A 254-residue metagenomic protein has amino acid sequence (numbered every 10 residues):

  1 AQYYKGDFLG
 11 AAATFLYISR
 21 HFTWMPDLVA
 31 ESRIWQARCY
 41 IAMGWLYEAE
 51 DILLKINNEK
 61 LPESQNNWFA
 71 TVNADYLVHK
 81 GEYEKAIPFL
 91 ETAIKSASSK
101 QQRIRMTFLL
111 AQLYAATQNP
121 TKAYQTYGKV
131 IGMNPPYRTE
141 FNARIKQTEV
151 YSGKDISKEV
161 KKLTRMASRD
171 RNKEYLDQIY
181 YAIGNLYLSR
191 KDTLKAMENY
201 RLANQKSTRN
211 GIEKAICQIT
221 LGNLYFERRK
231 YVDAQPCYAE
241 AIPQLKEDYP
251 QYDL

Functional and structural regions predicted by a protein language model:
A1-L254: Acidic, polar-rich low-complexity tracts and alpha-helical solenoid repeat scaffolds
